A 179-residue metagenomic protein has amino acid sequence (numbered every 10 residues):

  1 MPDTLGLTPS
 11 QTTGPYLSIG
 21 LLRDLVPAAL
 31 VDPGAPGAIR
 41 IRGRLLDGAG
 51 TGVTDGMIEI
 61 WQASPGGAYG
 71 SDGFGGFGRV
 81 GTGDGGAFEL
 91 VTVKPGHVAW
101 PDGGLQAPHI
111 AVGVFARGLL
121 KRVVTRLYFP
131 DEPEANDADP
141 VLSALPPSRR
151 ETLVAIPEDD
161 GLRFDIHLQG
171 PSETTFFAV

Functional and structural regions predicted by a protein language model:
M1-V179: Beta-strand-dominated extracellular/periplasmic modules and repeats in secreted or surface-exposed proteins
